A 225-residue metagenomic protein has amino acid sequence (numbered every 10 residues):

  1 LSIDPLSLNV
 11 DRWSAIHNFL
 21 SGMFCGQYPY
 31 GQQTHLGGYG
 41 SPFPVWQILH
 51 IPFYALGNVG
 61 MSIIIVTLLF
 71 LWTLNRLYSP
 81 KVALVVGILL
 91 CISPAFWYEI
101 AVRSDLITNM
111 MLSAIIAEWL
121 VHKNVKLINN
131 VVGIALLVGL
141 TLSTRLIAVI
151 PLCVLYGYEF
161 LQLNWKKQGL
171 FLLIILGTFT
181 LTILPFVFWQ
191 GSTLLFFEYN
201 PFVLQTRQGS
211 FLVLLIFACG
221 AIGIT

Functional and structural regions predicted by a protein language model:
S2-L8, P151, G157, F179-S192: Transmembrane alpha-helix/helix-exit interface in multi-pass inner-membrane proteins
S2-V59: Intramembrane catalytic core of multi-pass membrane enzymes that act on lipidic substrates
Q47-L49, G87-M111: Aromatic- and kink-enriched transmembrane "portal" helix at the membrane-lumen/periplasm boundary that abuts
I51, P94-A95, N130-G157, L181: Membrane-interface alpha helices of multi-pass inner-membrane proteins
V59-L84, P94-A95: Transmembrane-helix motifs of polytopic, lipid-linked glycan transferases
T108-V125: Specific aromatic-rich, kink-prone transmembrane helix
P151-L176: Perimembrane helix-loop-helix junctions
K167-T225: Membrane-lumen/periplasm interface segments of specific transmembrane helices in polyprenyl phosphate-linked
